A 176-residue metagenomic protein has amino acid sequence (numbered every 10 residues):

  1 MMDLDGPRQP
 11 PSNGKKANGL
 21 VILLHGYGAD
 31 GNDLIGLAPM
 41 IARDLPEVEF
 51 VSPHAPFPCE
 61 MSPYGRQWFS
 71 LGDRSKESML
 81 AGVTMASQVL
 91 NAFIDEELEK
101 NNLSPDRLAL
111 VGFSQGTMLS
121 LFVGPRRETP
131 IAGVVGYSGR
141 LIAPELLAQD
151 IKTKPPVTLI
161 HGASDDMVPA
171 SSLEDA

Functional and structural regions predicted by a protein language model:
M2-R107: Serine-hydrolase catalytic machinery in alpha/beta-hydrolase-like enzymes
I22-G26, S138, H161-G162: The conserved beta1-alpha1 loop
G36-P39, P169-A176: Short alpha-helix in the alpha/beta-hydrolase fold that links the catalytic acid
V51-P53, Y137, I160: The conserved SAM/SAH-binding core of class I Rossmann-like methyltransferase domains, concentrating on the hydrophobic
F57-P63, L141-L146, M167: A short beta-to-alpha transition loop/helix N-cap that caps and shapes the active-site region
Q67-S70, D150-K154: Short, hinge-like loop/turn segments at secondary-structure boundaries
D106-T153: Primarily recognizes the serine-hydrolase "nucleophile elbow" in alpha/beta-hydrolase and SGNH/GDSL folds
T153, T158-H161, D165: Short beta-strand/loop motif that positions the catalytic acidic residue of the alpha/beta-hydrolase fold
